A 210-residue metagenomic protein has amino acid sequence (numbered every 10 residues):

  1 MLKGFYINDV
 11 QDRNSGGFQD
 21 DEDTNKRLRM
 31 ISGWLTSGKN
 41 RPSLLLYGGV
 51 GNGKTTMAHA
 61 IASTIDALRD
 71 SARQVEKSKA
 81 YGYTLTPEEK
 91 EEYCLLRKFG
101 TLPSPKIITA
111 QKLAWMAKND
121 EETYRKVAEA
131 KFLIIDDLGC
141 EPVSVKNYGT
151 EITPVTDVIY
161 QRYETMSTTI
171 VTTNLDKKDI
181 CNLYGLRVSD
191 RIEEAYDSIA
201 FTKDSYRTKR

Functional and structural regions predicted by a protein language model:
M1-N40, S198-I199, K203-R210: A short, basic N-terminal segment
R41-A58: Walker A/P-loop nucleotide-binding motif
S43-L45, F132, T168-I170: Residue-level preference for the first positions of well-ordered beta-strands
T56-D70, L85-E92: P-loop NTPase Walker A phosphate-binding motif
R69-A80: Internal, charge-rich low-complexity segments
G82-P87, C94-Y163: Conserved nucleotide-sensing/catalytic segment adjacent to the nucleotide-binding pocket in NTP-handling enzymes
A114, C140-R210: Replace "adjacent to P-loop NTPase cores in ATP/GTP-dependent enzymes" with "adjacent to NTP-binding cores
